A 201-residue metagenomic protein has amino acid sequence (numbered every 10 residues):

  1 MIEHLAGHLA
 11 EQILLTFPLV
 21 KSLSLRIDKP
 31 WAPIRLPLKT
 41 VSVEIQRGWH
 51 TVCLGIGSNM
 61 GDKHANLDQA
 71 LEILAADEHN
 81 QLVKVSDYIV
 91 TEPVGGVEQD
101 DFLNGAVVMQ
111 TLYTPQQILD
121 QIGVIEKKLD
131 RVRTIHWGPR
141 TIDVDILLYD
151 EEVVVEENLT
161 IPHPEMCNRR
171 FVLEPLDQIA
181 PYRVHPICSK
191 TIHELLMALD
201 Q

Functional and structural regions predicted by a protein language model:
M1-V52: N-terminal, polar/charged subdomain of small-to-medium soluble alpha/beta proteins
L9, I13-L14, L74-A75, I122: Hydrophobic C-terminal alpha-helix "anchor/cap" residues
L9, N59, V85, P175: Residue-level signal for inorganic ion chemistry
V20-S24, N80-S86, P139: A short coil-to-beta-strand element that immediately follows conserved catalytic motifs
R26-P30, Y88-V90, L147-Y149: Short loop/turn motifs enriched for small/polar and acidic residues
W49, S86, V94-F102, Y113 (+2 more regions): Flexible, gly/pro- and Lys/Arg-enriched active-site loops
H50-L71: Extended accessory regions or peripheral subdomains of proteins
Q69, L74-T114: Short, surface-exposed acidic-centric catalytic microdomains
